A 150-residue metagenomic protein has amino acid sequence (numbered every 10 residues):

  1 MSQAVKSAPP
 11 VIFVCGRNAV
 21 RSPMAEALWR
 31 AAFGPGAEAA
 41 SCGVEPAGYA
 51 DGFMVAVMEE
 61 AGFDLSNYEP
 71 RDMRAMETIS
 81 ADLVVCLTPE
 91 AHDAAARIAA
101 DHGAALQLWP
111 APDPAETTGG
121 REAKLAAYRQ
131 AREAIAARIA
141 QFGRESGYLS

Functional and structural regions predicted by a protein language model:
M1-A75: Conserved active-site segments centered on acidic
R17-A19, P89-H92: Short glycine-rich anion-binding loops that position phosphate/pyrophosphate groups of nucleotides and phosphorylated
E45, E90, P112-P114: Short, solvent-exposed coil/turn elements at secondary-structure transition points
A47-A50, E90-A95: Short, charged/polar "capping" segments at the starts of alpha-helices and the immediately preceding loops
T78-S80: Alpha-helix C-terminal capping/helix-to-coil transition sites in glycosyltransferase folds
A94-S150: Phosphate-binding/catalytic loops
